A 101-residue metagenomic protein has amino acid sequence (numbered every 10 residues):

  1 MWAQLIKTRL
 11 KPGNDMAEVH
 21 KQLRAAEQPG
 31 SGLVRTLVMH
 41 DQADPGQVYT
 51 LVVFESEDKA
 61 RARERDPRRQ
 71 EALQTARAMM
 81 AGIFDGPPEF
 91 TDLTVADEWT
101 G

Functional and structural regions predicted by a protein language model:
M1-Y49, V53-Q70, A78-G101: Short S/T/G/P-rich N-terminal loop/turn motif that feeds into the first structured element of a domain
